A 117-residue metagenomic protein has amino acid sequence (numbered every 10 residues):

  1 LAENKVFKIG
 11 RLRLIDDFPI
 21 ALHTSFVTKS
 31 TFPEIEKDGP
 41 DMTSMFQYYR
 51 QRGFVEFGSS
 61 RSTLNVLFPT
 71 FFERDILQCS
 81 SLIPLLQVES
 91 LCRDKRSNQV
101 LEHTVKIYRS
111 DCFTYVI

Functional and structural regions predicted by a protein language model:
L1-I117: C-terminal all-alpha effector/ligand-binding and dimerization domain of prokaryotic HTH-type transcriptional repressors
